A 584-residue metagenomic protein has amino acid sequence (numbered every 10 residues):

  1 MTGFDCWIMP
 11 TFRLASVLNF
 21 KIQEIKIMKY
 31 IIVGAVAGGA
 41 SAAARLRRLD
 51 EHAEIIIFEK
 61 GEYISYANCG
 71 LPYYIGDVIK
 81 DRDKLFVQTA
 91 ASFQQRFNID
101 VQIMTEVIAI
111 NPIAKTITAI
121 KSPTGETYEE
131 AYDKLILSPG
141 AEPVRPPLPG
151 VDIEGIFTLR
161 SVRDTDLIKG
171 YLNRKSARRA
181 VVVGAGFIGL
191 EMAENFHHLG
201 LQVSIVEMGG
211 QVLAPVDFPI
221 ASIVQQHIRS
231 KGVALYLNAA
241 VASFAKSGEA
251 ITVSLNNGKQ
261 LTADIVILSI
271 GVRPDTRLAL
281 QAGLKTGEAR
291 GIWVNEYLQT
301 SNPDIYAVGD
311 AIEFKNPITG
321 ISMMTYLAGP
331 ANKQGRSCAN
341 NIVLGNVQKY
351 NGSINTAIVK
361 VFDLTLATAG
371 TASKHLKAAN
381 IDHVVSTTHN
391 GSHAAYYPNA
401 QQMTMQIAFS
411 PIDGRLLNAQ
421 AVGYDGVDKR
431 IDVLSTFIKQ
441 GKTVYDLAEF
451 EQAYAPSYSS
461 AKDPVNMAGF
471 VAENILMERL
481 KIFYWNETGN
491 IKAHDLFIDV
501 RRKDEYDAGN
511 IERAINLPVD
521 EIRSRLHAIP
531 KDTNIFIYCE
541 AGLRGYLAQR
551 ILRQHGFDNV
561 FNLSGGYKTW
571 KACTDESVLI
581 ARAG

Functional and structural regions predicted by a protein language model:
P10, Y445-P456, S460-N486, N490-L496 (+2 more regions): Rhodanese-like catalytic fold shared by cysteine-dependent sulfurtransferases and DSP/PTP-type phosphatases
K26-M28, A35, G39, R48 (+4 more regions): Mid-to-C-terminal Rossmann-like scaffold of FAD/NAD(P)H-dependent oxidoreductases
K26-Q102, A193-V216, K349, S353-T356 (+3 more regions): Beta1-alpha1 glycine-rich phosphate/pyrophosphate-binding loop at the start of Rossmann-like nucleotide-binding domains
G34-A37, R160, A185-G186, A541: Glycine-rich Rossmann-fold phosphate-binding loop(s) that bind the pyrophosphate of adenine dinucleotide cofactors
H52, R96, Q102-P123, E130 (+3 more regions): A Rossmann-like FAD-binding core segment of flavoenzymes
F86, R179-A180, F187-A245, L327-A331 (+3 more regions): Rossmann-like dinucleotide-binding cores of NAD(P)H-dependent redox enzymes
L137-L199, A234, E288, V294-E296 (+1 more regions): Glycine-rich dinucleotide-binding loop and its adjacent helix/turn
D152-S176, G248, T252-S254, K259-N340 (+2 more regions): FAD-site-proximal beta/loop scaffold in flavoenzymes
